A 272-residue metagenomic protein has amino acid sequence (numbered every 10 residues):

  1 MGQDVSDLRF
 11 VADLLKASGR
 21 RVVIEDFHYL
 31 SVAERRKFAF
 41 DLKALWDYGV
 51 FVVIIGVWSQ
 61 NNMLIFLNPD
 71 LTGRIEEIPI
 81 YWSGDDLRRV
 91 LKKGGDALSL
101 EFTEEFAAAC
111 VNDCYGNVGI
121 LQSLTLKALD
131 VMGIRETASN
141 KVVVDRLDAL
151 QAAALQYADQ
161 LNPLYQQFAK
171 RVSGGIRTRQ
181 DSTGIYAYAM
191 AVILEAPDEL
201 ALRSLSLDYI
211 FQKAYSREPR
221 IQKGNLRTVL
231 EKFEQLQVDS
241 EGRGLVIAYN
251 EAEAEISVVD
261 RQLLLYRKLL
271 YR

Functional and structural regions predicted by a protein language model:
G2-S59, F66-P69: Conserved Walker B catalytic segment
L14-L15, A44-L45, G94, F233-L236: Hydrophobic helix-cap positions at the C-terminus of alpha-helices in RecA-like/P-loop ATPase nucleotide-binding cores
Y29, V52, W58-N62, S83-L87 (+3 more regions): Conserved nucleotide-binding/hydrolysis micro-motifs of P-loop NTPases
S31-E34, S83, L87, Q222-N225: Phosphate/oxyanion-binding active-site loops and adjacent basic polyanion-contact surfaces
I65-W82: A short helix-turn-beta junction within AAA+ P-loop NTPase domains corresponding to the substrate/partner-engaging
P79-A107, G119-L124: Conserved small helical "lid"/interfacial subdomain of P-loop NTPases
E104-L161: Amphipathic alpha-helical "lid/sensor" segments that cap RecA-like P-loop NTPase cores
R146-R272: C-terminal leucine-rich, beta-strand-based interaction scaffolds used for sensing/assembly
